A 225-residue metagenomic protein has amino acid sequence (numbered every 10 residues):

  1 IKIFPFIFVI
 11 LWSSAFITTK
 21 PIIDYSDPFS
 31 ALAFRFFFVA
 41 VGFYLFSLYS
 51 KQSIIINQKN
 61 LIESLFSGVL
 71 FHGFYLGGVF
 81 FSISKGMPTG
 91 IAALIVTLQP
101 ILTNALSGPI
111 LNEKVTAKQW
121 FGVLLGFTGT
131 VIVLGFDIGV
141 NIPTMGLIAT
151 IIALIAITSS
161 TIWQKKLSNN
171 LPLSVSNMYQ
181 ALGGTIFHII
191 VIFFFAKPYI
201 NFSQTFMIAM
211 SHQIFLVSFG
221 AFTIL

Functional and structural regions predicted by a protein language model:
I1-A33, N141-K166, F187, A209: Glycine-/small-residue-enriched transmembrane alpha-helix faces in small-molecule transporters and effluxers
P5-F6, K59-S67, V115-F127, G146-L147 (+1 more regions): Cytoplasmic-side transmembrane-helix entry/capping segments in multi-pass membrane proteins
A15-F16, Y44-I95, I132, I214-L225: Specific transmembrane alpha-helical segments of multi-pass solute transporters/efflux pumps, especially DMT/EamA
T18-S26, I55, F81-K85, V131-M145 (+1 more regions): Membrane-interface helix termini and inter-helical loops of multi-pass transporters
I22, A31, R35, S82 (+5 more regions): Hydrophobic/aromatic residues within transmembrane alpha-helices of multi-pass small-molecule transporters
G42-K51, Q99-L124: C-terminal transmembrane-helix exit sites in multi-pass transporters
F43, T103-A105, P109, N141-A196: Transmembrane alpha-helical segments that form core, pore/gating elements of small-molecule transporters/exporters
F43, V115-G135, L154, H188: Hydrophobic transmembrane alpha-helices of multi-pass small-molecule transport proteins
